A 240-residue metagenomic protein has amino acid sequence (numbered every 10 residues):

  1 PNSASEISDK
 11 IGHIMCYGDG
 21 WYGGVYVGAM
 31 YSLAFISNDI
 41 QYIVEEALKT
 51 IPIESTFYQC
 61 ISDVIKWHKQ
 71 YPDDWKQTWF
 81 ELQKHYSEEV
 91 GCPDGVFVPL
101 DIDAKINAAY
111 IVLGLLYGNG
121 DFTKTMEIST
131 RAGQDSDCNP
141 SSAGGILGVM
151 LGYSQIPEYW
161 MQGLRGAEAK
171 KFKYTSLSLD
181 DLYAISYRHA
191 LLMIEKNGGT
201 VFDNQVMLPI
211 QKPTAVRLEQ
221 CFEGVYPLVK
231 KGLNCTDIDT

Functional and structural regions predicted by a protein language model:
P1: Flexible glycine-/small-residue-enriched beta->alpha junction loops that bind anionic phosphate/pyrophosphate groups
A4-I11, V25, L164-R165: Short, conserved phosphate-binding/catalytic loop or strand-edge motifs used in phosphoryl-/nucleotidyl-transfer
D9-M15, G28-G133: Accessory "access/gating" subregions that flank catalytic or transport cores
M15-D19, Y26-V27, I106, Y110-M193: Catalytic phosphate/nucleotide-handling subdomain of diverse soluble enzymes
G18-Y22, N38-I43, F57-I61, N139-P140 (+2 more regions): Flexible, glycine/charged-enriched surface loops at secondary-structure junctions
E54, Y58-D101, M150-T240: Acidic, carboxylate-rich catalytic segments that either coordinate divalent cations
